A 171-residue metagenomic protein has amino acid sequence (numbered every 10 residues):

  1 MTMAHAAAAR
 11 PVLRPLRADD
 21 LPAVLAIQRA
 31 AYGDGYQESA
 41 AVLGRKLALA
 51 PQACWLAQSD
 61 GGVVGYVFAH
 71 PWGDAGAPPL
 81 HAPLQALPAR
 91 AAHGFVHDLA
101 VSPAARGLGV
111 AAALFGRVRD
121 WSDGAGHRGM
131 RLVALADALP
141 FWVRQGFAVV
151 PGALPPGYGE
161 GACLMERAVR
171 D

Functional and structural regions predicted by a protein language model:
R10-V24: A short beta-loop-alpha structural element at the N-terminal edge of CoA-dependent acyl/N-acetyltransferase catalytic
P11, G61-Y66, G94: Glycine-rich phosphate/pyrophosphate-binding loop shared by adenosine-nucleotide-utilizing enzymes
P15, A26-S39: Helix-loop element at the rim of GNAT/NAT acetyltransferase active sites that forms part of the acceptor-substrate
G33-S59, F68-A86: Active-site rim helix/loop that mediates acceptor-substrate recognition in acyltransferases
V67-A100, R106, A153-G161: Conserved acyl-donor/pantetheine-binding loop and adjacent beta-alpha core of acyl/acetyltransferases and related
V101, G107-D120: Conserved acetyl-CoA-binding loop-helix of GNAT-fold acetyltransferases
A112, G124, A136-E160: Conserved active-site alpha-helix within GNAT-family acetyltransferase domains
F115, D120-L135: Conserved GNAT acetyl-CoA-binding A-motif
